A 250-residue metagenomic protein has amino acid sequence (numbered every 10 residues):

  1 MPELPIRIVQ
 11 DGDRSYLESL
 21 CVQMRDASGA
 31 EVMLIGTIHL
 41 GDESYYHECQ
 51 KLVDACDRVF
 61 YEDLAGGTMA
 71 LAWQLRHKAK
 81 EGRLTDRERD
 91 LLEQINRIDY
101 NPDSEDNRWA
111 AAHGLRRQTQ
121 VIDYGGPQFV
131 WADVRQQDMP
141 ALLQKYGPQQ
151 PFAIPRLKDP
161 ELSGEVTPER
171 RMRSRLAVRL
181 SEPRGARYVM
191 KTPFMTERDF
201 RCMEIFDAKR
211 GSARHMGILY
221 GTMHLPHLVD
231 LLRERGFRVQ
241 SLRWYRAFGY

Functional and structural regions predicted by a protein language model:
P2-E197, E204-K209, S241-Y250: Structured, acidic catalytic/metal-binding patches in enzyme active sites
R210-Y250: A cross-kingdom marker for long, charged
